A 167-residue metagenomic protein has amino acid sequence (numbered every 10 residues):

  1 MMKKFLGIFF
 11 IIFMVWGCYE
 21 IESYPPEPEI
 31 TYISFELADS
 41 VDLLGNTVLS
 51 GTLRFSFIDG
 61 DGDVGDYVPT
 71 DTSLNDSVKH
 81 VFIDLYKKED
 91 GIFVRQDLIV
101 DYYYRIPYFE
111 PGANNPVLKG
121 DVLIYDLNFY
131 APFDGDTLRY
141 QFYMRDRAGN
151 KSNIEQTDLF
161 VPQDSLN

Functional and structural regions predicted by a protein language model:
M1-F5: Positively charged n-region of N-terminal signal peptides that target proteins for export
G7-F9: Sec-dependent N-terminal signal peptides
M14-G17: C-terminal motif of bacterial Sec signal peptides marking the signal peptidase cleavage site
Y19-E22: Bacterial signal peptide processing site
E27-N167: First exposed extracellular module after export/assembly in secreted or surface-exposed proteins
